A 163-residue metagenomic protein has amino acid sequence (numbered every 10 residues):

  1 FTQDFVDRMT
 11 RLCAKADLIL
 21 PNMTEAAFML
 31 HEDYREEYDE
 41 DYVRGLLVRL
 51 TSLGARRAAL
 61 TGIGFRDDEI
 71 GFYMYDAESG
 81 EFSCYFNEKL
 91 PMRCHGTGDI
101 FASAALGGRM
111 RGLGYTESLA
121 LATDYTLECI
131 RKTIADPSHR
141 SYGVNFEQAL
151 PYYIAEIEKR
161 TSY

Functional and structural regions predicted by a protein language model:
F1-E81: Conserved phosphate/ATP/ADP-binding segment of small-molecule kinases
A14-P21, V48, S52-A55, M110-Y115 (+1 more regions): Generic secondary-structure signature for well-ordered alpha-helical cores
E25, G62-R66, E88-P91, T123-L127: Glycine-rich beta-alpha junction loops
I63-F65, T97-D99, V144: Gly/Ser/Thr-rich helix-start
I70-Y73, G80-Y85, G143-I154: Short, well-ordered strand-loop elements centered on a beta-strand within folded domains, enriched for acidic residues
E81-H95: Short pre-catalytic strand/loop immediately N-terminal to key active-site residues, enriched for Gly-Thr
M92-Y115, L119: Short, small-residue alpha-helix embedded
T116-Y163: Charged C-terminal helix
